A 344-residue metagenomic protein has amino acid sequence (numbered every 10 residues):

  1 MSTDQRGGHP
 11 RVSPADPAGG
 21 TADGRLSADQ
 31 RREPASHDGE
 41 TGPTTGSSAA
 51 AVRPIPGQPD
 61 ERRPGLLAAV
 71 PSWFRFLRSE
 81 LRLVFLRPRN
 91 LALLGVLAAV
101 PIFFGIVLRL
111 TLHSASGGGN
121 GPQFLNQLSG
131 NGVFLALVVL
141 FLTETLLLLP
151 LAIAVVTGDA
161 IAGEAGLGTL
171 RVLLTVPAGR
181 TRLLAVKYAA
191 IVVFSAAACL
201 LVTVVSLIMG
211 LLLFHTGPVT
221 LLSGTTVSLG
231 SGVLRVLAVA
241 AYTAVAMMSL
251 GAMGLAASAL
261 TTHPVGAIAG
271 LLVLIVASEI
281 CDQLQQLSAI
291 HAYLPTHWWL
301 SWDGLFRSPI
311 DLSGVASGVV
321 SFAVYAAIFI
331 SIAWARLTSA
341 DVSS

Functional and structural regions predicted by a protein language model:
S2-G7, P14-A15, G19, A28-E33 (+2 more regions): Junction motif at the cytosolic side of a transmembrane helix
T3-R11, D16, G20, G24 (+8 more regions): Secretory targeting signals
D4, G24, A28, T44-A98: Aromatic- and glycine-rich beta-strand/loop motifs that create alpha-glucan
R75-A98, A185-A197, P264-L272: Alpha-helical transmembrane segments and their helix-start/interface "positive-inside/aromatic belt" motifs in integral
F103-H113, T261-T296: Transmembrane helix segments
I153-T157, L170, V205, M253 (+5 more regions): Hydrophobic/aromatic residues in alpha-helical transmembrane segments
A154-V172, Y188, S344: Transmembrane helix boundary and interhelical loop/hinge segments in multi-pass membrane proteins
